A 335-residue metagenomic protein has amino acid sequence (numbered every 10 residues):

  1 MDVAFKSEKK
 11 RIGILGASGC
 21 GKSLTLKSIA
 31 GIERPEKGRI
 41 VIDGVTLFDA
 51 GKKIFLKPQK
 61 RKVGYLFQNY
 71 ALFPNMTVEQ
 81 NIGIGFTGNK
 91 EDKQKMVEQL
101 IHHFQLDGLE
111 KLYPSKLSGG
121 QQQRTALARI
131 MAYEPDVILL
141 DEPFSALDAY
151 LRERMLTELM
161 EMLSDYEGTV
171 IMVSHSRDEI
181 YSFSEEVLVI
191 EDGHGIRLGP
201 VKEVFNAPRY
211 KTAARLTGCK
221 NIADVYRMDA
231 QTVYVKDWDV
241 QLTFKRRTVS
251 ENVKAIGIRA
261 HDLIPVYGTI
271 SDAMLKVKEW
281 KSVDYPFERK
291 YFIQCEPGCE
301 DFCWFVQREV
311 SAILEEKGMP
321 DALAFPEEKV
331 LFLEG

Functional and structural regions predicted by a protein language model:
D2-R11, L15-A17, S23-L24, G31 (+2 more regions): Non-catalytic connector elements of ABC transporters
S23-L26, T125: ABC ATPase nucleotide-binding domain helices that frame the ATP-binding cleft
K27-S28, E186: The short alpha-helix immediately C-terminal to the Walker A/P-loop
I32, K62-V63, F67-N75, S176: Catalytic "switch" loops of ABC-type ATPases
G38-A50: Conserved ABC transporter NBD signature motif
L47-G64, G88, P208: ABC ATPase NBD coupling module
T77-T212: ABC ATPase nucleotide-binding domains
N206-D229, G257: C-terminal boundary and immediately downstream tail of ABC-type ATPase nucleotide-binding domains
